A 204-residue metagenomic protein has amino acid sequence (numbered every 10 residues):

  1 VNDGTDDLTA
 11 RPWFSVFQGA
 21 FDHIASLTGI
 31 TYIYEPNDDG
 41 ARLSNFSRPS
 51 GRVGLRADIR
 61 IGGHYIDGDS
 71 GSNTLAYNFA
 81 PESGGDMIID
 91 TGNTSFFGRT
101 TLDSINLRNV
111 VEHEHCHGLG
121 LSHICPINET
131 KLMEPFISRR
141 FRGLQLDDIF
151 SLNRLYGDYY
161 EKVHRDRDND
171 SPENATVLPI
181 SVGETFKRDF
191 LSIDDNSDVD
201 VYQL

Functional and structural regions predicted by a protein language model:
V1-L204: Zinc-dependent metalloendopeptidases
